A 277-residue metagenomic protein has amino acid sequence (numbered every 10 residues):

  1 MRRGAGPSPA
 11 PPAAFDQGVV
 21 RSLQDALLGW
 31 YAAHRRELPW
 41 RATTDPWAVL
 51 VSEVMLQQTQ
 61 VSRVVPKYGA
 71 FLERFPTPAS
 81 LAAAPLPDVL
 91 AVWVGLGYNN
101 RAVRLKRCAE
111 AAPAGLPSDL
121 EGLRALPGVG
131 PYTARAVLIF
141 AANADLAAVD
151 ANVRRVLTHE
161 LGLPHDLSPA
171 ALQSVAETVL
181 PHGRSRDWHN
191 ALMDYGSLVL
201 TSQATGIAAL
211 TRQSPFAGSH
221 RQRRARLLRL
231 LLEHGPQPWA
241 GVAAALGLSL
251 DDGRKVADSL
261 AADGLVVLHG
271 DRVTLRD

Functional and structural regions predicted by a protein language model:
M1-D16, R35-R36: Short, contiguous pre-domain boundary segments
D25-A225, L230, H234-W239, A245 (+1 more regions): Catalytic cores of DNA base-excision repair glycosylases
A257-D258: Short, hydrophobic-biased segments on the C-terminal half of alpha helices that form "recognition helices"
A261-V273: A short, conserved structural fragment
